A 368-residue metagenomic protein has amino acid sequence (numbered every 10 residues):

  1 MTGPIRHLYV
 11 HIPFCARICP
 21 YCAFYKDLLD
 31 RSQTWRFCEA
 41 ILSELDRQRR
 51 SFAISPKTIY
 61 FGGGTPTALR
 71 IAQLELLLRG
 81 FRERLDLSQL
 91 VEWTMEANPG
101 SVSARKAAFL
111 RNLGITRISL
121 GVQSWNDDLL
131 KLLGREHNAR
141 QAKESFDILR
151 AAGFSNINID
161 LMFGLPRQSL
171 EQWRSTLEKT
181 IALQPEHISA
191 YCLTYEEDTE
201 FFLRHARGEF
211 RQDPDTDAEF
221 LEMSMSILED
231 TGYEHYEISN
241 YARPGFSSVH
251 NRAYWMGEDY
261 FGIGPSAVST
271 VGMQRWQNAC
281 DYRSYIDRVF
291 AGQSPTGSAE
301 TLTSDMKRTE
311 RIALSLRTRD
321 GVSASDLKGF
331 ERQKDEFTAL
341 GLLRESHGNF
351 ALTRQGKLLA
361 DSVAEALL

Functional and structural regions predicted by a protein language model:
G3-I5, D27-R50, I54-A324: C-terminal scaffold of the Radical SAM
L8-H11: Short active-site neighborhood of thiol/selenol oxidoreductases, capturing the structured segment around
P13-K26: Local cysteine-cluster metal-coordination motifs and their immediate loop/turn environment, predominantly Fe-S cluster
A218, M306, K328, R354-K357: An alpha-helix initiation/capping motif
D326-A339: Short amphipathic alpha-helical interaction segments
T338-G348: A short, conserved structural fragment
N349-T353: Minor-groove-contacting beta-hairpin "wing" of winged helix-turn-helix DNA-binding domains
Q355-L368: Short, amphipathic alpha-helical interaction segments positioned at domain boundaries
